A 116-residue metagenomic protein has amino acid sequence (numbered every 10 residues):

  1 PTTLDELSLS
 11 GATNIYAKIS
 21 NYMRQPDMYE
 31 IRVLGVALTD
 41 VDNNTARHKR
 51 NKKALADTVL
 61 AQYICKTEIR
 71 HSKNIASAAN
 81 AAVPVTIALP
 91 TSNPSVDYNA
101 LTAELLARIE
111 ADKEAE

Functional and structural regions predicted by a protein language model:
P1-E6: Inter-motif core of Ras-like GTPase G domains
L9-L34: Anionic-ligand binding region
S20-Y29, D57-V59, I109-E114: Alpha-helix termini
L34, D40-N44, K53-P84: Beta-strand-loop-alpha "switch" segments that mediate conformational coupling across diverse proteins
A46-H48: Beta-rich strand-turn-strand
A78-D97: C-terminal boundary of histidine-terminating zinc-finger modules
A100-D112: C-terminal alpha-helix
